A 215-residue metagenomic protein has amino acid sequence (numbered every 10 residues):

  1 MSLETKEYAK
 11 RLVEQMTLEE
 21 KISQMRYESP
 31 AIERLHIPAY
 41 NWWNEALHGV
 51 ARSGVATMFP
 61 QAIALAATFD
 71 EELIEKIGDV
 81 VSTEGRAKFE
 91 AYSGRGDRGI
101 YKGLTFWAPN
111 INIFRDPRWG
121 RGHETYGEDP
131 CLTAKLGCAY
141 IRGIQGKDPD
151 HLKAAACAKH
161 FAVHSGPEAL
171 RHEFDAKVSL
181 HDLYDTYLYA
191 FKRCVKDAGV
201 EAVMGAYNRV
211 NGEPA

Functional and structural regions predicted by a protein language model:
M1-A215: Glycoside hydrolase catalytic-domain context in secreted enzymes
